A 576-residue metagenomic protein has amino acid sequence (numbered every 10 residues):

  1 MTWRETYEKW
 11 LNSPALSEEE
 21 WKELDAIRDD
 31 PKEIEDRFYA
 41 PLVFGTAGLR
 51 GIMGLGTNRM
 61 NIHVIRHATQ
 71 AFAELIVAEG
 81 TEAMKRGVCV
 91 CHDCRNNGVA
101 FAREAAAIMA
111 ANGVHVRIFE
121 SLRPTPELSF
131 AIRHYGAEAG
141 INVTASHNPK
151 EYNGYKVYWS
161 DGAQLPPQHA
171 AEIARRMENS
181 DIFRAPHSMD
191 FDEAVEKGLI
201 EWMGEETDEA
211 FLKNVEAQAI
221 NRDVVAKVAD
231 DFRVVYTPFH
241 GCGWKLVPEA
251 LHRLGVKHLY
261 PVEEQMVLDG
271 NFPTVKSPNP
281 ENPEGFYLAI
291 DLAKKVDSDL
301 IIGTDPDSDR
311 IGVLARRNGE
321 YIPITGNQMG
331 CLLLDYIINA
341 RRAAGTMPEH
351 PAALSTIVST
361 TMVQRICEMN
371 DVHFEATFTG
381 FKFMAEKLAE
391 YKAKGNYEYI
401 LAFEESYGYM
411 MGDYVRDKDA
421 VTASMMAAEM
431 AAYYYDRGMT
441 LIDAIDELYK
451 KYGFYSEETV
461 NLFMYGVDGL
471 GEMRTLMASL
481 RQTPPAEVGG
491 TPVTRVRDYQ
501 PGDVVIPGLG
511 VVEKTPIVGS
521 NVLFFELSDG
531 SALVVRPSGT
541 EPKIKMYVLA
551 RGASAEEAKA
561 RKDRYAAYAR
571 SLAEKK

Functional and structural regions predicted by a protein language model:
E5-A105, A194-V234, C242: An N-terminal, well-structured beta->alpha segment
A15, E33-L42, N153-G285, D291-A293: Gly/Ser/Thr-enriched, mixed-charge loops and adjacent short helices that form phosphate/oxyanion-binding elements
F38-N58, A145-N148, P238-A250, P306 (+3 more regions): Conserved phosphate/anionic-ligand binding catalytic regions in large, soluble enzymes, centered on
G87-D93, R233-Y236, K245, R316 (+2 more regions): Short glycine-rich or small-residue beta-strand-to-loop segments that form or flank ligand, phosphate, metal/Fe-S
C89-Y152, G255-V313: N-terminal small/polar loop signature for handling phosphorylated ligands or for N-terminal nucleophile
V99-E104, S129-R133, E151-V157, A170 (+10 more regions): Short acidic, glycine/serine/threonine-rich loops at helix termini
S160-A163, R175, D181, D291-T356 (+1 more regions): Replace "Mg2+/Mn2+-dependent" with "divalent metal-dependent
K294, S298-L300, A340-R536, K543-K545 (+2 more regions): Phosphate-binding and adjacent anionic-ligand microenvironments
